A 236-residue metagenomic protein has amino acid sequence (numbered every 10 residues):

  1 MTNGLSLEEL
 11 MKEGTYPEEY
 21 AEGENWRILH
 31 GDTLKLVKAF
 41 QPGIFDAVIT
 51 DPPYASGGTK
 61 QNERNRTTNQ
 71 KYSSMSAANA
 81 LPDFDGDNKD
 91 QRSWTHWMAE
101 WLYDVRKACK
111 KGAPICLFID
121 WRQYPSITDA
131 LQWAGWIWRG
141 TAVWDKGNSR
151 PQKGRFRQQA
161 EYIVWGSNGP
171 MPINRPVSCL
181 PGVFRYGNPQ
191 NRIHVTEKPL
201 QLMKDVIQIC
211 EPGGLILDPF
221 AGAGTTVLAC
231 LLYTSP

Functional and structural regions predicted by a protein language model:
M1-T50, A55-T59: SAM-dependent nucleic-acid methyltransferase catalytic core
W26, I193, E197, K204: S-adenosyl-L-methionine
D32-T33, G43-Q61, V105, L117 (+3 more regions): Conserved proline-anchored active-site loop of SAM-dependent methyltransferases that bridges a beta-strand
F40-A113: SAM-dependent methyltransferase catalytic-core segment centered on the flexible catalytic loop and adjoining short
N88-K146: Conserved Class I SAM-dependent methyltransferase catalytic core
S149-T196: Flexible, glycine-/basic-rich loop-and-beta segments that form/coincide with the SAM-dependent methyltransferase
C210-L215: Short helix-loop-beta connector
Y233-P236: Conserved small/polar residues in nucleotide/adenosyl-binding loops
